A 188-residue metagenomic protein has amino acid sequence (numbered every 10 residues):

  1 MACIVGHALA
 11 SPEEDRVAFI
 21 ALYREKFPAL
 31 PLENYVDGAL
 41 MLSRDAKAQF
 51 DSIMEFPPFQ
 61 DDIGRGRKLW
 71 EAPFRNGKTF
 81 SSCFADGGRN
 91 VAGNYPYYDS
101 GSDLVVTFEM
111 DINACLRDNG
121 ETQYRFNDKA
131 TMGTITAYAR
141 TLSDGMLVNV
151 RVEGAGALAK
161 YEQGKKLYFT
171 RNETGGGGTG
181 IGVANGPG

Functional and structural regions predicted by a protein language model:
M1-C3, G188: Intrinsic structural disorder
C3-D61, D99-T174: Post-cleavage N-terminal segment of exported redox proteins
L40-S52, I63, L69, P73-R117 (+1 more regions): Gly/Gly-Pro-rich "capping" loops immediately C-terminal to redox-active cysteine motifs in periplasmic/lumenal
G66-L69, L158-G188: Conserved small-residue-rich
